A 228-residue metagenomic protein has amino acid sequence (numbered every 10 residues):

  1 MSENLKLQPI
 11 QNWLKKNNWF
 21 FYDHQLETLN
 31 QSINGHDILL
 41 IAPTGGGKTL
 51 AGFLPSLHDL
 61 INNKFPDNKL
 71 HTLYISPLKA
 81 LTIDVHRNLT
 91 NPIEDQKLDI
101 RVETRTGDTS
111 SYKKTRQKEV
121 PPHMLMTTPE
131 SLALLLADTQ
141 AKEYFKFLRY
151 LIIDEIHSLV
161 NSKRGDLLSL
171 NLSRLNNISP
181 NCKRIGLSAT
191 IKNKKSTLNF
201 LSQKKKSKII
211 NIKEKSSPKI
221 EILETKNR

Functional and structural regions predicted by a protein language model:
M1-I41: Conserved pre-motif I regulatory segment
N30-N34, L50-D67, S173-N176: Walker A/P-loop NTP-binding motif
G35-S56, S162: Walker A/P-loop
H58-V85, I178-N181: Conserved SF1/SF2 helicase motif Ia
L81-T106, N199-K205: Conserved helix-turn-beta segment of the N-terminal RecA-like "Helicase ATP-binding" lobe in SF1/SF2 helicases
D108-L125: Conserved motor-coupling elements within RecA-like helicase/translocase cores
L125, E130-A133, T139-S179, K183-R184: SF2 helicase catalytic motif II
S173, N181-R228: Conserved interdomain linker/interface between the two RecA-like ATPase lobes of SF2 helicase motors
